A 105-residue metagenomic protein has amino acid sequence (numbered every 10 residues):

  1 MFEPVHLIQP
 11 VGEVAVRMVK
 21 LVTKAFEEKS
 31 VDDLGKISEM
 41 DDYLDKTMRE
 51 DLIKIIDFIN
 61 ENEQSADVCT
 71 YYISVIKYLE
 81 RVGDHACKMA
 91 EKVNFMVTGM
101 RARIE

Functional and structural regions predicted by a protein language model:
M1-E105: Cytosolic, long alpha-helical scaffolding segments
